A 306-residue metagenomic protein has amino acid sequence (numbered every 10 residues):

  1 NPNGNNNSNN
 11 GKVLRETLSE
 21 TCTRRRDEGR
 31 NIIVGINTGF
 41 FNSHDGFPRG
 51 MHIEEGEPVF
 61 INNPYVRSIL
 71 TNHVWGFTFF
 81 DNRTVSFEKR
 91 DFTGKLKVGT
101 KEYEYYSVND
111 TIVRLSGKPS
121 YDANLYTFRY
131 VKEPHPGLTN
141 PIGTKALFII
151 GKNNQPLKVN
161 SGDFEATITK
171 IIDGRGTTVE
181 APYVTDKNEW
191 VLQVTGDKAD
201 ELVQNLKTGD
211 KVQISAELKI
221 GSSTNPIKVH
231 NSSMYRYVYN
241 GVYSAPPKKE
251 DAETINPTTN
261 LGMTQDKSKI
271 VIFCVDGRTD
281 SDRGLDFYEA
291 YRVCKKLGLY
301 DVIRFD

Functional and structural regions predicted by a protein language model:
N1-F305: Gly/Ser/Thr/Pro-rich low-complexity, intrinsically disordered segments
